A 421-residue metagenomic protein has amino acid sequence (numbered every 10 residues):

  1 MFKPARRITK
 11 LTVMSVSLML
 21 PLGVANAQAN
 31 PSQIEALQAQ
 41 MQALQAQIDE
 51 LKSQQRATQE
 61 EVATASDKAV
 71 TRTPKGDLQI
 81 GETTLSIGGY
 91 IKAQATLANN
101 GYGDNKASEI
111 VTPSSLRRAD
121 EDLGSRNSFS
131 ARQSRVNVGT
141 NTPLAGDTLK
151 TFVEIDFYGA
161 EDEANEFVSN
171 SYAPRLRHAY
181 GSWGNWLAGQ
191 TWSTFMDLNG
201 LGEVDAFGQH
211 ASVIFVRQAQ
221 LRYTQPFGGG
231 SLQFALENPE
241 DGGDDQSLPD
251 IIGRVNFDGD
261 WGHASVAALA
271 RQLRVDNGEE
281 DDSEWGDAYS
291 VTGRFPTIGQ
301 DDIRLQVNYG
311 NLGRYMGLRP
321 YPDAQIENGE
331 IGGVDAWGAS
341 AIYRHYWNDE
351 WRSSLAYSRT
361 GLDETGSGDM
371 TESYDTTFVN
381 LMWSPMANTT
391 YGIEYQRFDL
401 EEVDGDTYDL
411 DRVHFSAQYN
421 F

Functional and structural regions predicted by a protein language model:
M1-A27: Gram-negative bacterial Sec-dependent N-terminal signal peptides
N26-D104: N-terminal periplasmic/intermembrane-space "pro-region" immediately following the signal or transit peptide
T73-P113, R117-D241, D245-H263, R294-T297 (+1 more regions): Outer membrane beta-barrel
A98, P143, Y158-A164, S193-D197 (+8 more regions): Sequence/structural signature of outer-membrane beta-barrel proteins
S125-S128, V168-A173, Q209-F215, G243-L248 (+5 more regions): Replace "Gram-negative outer membrane beta-barrel proteins" with "bacterial and organellar outer membrane beta-barrel
G259-T371, D375-T376: Detector for outer-membrane/organellar transmembrane beta-barrel domains, recognizing the amphipathic beta-strand
T377-E394: C-terminal closing repeat unit and adjoining cap/tail of repeat-based domains
W383-P385, Y408-F421: Outer-membrane beta-barrel "beta-signal"
